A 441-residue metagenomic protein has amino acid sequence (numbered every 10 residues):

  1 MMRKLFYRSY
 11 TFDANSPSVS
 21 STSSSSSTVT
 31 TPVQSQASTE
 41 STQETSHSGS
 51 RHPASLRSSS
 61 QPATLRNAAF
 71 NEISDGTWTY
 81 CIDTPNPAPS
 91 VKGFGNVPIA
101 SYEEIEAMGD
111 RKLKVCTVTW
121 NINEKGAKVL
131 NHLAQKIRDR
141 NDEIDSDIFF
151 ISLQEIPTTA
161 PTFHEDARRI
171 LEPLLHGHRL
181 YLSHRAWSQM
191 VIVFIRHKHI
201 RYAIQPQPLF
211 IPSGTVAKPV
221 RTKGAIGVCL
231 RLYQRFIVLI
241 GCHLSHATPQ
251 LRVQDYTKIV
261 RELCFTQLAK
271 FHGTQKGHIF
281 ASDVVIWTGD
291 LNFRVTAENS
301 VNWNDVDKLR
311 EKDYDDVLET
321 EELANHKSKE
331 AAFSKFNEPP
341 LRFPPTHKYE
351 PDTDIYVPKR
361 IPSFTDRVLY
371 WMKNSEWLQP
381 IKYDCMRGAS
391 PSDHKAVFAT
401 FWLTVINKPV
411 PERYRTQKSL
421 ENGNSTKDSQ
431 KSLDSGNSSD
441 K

Functional and structural regions predicted by a protein language model:
M1-I192, Y256, V260, V397 (+1 more regions): N-terminal, active-site-proximal structural segment of metallo-dependent hydrolase catalytic domains
F94, E155-S245: Structured beta-strand-rich core segments of catalytic domains in phosphoester-bond hydrolases
A100, T117, I148-E155, F210-S213 (+2 more regions): Short interface patches used for recognition in eukaryotic signaling and trafficking proteins
A100-E106, V129-D139, A167-R168, G177-Y181 (+8 more regions): Eukaryotic intrinsically disordered and solvent-exposed regulatory patches
D110-V115, E143-I148, L175, R185-Q189 (+8 more regions): Eukaryote-biased feature marking scaffold/signaling PDZ-domain proteins and nuclear chromatin regulators
W120-I122, R196, C242, D290: Cofactor-binding loop segments of dinucleotide-utilizing enzymes, especially the Rossmann-like FAD- and NAD(P)+-binding
E124-A127, T158, H199-R201, R235-I237 (+2 more regions): Generic "edge-of-domain/loop-turn" microfeature
L232, I240-C242, A247-D428, S432-K441: Catalytic lobes of large eukaryotic enzymes
